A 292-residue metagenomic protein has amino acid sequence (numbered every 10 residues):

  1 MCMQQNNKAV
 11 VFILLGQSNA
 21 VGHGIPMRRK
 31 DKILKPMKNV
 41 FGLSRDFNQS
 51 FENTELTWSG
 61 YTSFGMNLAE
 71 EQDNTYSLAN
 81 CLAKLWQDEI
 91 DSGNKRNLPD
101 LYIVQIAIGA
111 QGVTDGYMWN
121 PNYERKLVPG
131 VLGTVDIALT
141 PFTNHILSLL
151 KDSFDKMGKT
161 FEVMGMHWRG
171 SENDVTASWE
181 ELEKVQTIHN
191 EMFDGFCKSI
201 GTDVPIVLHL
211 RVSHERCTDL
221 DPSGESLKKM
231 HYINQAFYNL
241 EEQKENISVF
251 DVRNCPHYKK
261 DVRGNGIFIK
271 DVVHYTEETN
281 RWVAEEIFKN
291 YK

Functional and structural regions predicted by a protein language model:
C2-K292: Cell-envelope and extracellular/periplasmic
